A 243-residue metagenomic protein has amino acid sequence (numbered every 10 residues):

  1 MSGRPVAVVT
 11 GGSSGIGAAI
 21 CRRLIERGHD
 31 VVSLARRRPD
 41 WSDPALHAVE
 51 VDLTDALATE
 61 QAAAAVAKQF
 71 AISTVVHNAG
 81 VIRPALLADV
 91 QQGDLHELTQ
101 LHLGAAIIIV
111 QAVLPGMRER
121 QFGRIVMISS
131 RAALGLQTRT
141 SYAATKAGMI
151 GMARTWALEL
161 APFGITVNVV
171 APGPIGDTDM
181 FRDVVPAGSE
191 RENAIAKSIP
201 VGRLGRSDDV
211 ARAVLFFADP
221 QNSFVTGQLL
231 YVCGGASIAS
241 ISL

Functional and structural regions predicted by a protein language model:
S13-S14: Conserved glycine-rich cofactor-binding loop
V81, A88-I108, F122, V126 (+2 more regions): Catalytic Tyr-X3-Lys loop
I82-H96, T138-S141, R182-P186, S242-L243: Conserved mid-core segment of classical short-chain dehydrogenase/reductases
V90, R131, L136-A144, T155: Active-site loop-to-helix junction immediately N-terminal to the catalytic Tyr of the SDR YXXXK motif in Rossmann-fold
V110, T145, A153: Active-site helix of classical SDR
P115, L158-P162, S223: Alpha-helical segment proximal to the catalytic Tyr-Lys
I175-I199, A239-L243: A glycine/serine/threonine-rich, flexible loop-to-helix segment that serves as the NAD(P) cofactor-binding "lid"
L215, T226-L243: Short C-terminal tail/terminal secondary-structure segment of NAD(P)H-dependent dehydrogenase/reductase domains
